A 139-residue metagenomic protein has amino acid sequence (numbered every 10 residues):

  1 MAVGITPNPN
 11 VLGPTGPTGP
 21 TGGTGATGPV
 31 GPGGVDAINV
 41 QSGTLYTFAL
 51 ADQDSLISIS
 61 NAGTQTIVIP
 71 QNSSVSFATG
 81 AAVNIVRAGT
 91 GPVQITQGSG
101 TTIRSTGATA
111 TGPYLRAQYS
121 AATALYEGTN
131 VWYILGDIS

Functional and structural regions predicted by a protein language model:
M1-A37: Collagen/collagen-like triple-helix sequence repeat recognition
V3, V75, P113: Flexible, active-site-adjacent loop/turn segments at secondary-structure boundaries
I5-P7, I85, T102, Y114: Intrinsically disordered, low-complexity sequence elements enriched in Ser/Thr/Gly/Pro
P9, V83-N84, G107-G112: Glycine-rich loops and low-complexity Gly/Arg-rich segments that provide flexible linkers or classic glycine-based
P14, A82-V86, T123-L125: Residues within well-ordered beta-strands of beta-sheet-rich folds
G31-S99, T129-S139: Exposed extracellular interaction/assembly regions and N-terminal maturation sites
S99-Q118: Terminal beta-strand-rich extracellular "head" domains that mediate receptor/glycan or other ligand binding
G112-S139: Extracellular jelly-roll beta-sandwich "head" domains, especially the C-terminal globular C1q domain
